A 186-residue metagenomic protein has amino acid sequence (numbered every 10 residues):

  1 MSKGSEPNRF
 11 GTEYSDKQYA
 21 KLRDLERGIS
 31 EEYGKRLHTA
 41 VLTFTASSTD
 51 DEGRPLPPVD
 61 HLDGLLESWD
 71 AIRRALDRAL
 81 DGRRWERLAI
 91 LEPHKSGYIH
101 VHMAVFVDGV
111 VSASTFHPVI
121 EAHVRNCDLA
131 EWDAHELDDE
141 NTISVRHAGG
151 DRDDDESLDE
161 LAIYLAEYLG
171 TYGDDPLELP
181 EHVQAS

Functional and structural regions predicted by a protein language model:
M1-G97, G109-S186: Right-hand nucleic-acid polymerase module
A104-F106: Short hydrophobic/aromatic beta-strand micro-patches that form the beta-sheet surface supporting nucleotide- or nucleic
